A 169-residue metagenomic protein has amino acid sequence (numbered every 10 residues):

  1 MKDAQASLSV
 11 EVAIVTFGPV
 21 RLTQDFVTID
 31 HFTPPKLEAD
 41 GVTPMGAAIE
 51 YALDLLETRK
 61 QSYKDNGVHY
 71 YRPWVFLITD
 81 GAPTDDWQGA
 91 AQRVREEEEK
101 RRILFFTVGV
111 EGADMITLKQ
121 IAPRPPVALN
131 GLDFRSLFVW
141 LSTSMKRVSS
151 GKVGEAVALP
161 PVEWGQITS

Functional and structural regions predicted by a protein language model:
M1-Q24, V75, V110: Von Willebrand factor
K2, R95-I103: Arginine/glycine-rich "motif VI" loop of SF2 helicases in the C-terminal RecA-like domain
R21-L22, G81-D85: Short acidic, S/G/P-rich loop/turn micro-motifs used as interaction or catalytic elements
Q24-H31: Short, flexible, mixed-charge acidic loops at enzyme active sites
T33, E111-S169: Von Willebrand factor A/integrin I-like adhesion domains
T33-Y71, D85, L104-T117, G131-W140: Von Willebrand factor
R72-T79: Acidic beta-strand-to-loop metal/phosphate-binding motif
W87-E96: Mixed-charge (Asp/Glu-Lys/Arg
